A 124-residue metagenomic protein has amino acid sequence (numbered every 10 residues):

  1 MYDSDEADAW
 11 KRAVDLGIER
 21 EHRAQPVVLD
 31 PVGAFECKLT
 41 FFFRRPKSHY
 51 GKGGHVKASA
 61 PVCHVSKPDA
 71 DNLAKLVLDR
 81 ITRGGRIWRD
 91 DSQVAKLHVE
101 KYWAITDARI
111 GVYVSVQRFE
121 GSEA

Functional and structural regions predicted by a protein language model:
M1-A124: Acidic, proline/glycine-enriched N-terminal capping motif
